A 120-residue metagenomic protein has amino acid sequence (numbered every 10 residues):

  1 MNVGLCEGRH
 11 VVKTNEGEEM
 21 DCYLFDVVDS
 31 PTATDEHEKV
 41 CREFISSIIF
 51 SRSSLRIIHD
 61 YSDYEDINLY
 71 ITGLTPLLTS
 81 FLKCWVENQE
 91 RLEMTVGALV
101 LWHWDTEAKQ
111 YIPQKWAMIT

Functional and structural regions predicted by a protein language model:
M1-N68, S80-T120: Long, low-complexity, Lys/Arg-enriched
I71-T79: Acidic, metal-coordinating catalytic cores used for nucleic-acid/nucleotide bond scission and strand-transfer chemistry
